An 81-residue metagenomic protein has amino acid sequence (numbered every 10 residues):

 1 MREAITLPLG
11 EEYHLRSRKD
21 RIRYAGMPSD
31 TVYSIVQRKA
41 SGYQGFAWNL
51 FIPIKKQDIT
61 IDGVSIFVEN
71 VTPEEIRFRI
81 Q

Functional and structural regions predicted by a protein language model:
M1-Q81: Surface-exposed, beta-sheet-biased, low-hydrophobicity segments with strongly acidic/polar composition
